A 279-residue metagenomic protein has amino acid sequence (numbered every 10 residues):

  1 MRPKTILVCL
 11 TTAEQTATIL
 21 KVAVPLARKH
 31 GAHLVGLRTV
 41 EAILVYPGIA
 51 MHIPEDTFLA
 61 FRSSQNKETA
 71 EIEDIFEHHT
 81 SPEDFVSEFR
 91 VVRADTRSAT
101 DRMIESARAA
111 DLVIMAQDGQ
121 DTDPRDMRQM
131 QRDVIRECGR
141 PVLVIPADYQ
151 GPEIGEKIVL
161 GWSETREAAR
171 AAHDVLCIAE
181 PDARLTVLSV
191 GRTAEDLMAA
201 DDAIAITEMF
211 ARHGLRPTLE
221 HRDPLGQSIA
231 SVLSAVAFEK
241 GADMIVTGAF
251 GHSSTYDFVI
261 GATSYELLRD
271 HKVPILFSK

Functional and structural regions predicted by a protein language model:
M1-F58, E137, I154-R222: Small/aliphatic-rich secondary-structure junction motif
I19, A99, M127, A168-A171 (+2 more regions): Amphipathic coiled-coil/heptad-repeat helices and related helical stalk/stem segments that mediate oligomerization
A27-K29, R102-G151, A237-K279: Gly/Ser-rich helix-loop-strand patches that form or flank binding pockets for ribonucleotide-derived cofactors
L44, R97-A99, T122, P152 (+3 more regions): Generic structural signal for helix capping and beta-alpha/helix-loop junctions
D56-E71: A short acidic, glycine-rich active-site loop that binds or catalyzes chemistry on phosphate/adenosine moieties
S63, R93-T96, Q120-D121, G191-D196 (+1 more regions): Short histidine/acidic/glycine/proline-rich micro-motifs that form metal- and phosphate-coordinating active-site loops
H78-V113, R212-I245, G251-S254, V273: Structural beta-alpha unit
